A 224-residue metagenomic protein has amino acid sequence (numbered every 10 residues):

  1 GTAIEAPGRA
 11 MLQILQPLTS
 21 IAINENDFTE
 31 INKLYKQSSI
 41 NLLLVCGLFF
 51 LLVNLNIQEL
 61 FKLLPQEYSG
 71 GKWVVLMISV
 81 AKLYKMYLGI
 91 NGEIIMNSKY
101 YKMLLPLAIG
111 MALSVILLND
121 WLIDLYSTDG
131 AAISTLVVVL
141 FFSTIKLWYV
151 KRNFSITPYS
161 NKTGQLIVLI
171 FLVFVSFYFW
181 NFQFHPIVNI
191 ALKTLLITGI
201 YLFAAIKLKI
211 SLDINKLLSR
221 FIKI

Functional and structural regions predicted by a protein language model:
G1-S39, G92-N97: Helix-loop junctions and terminal segments of transmembrane helices in multi-pass membrane transport/translocation
E5, R9-Q13, W73-K99, M103-I123 (+2 more regions): Short runs within selected transmembrane alpha-helices of multi-pass transporters and secretion channels
T19, D27-N56, K72-V75: Interfacial transmembrane-helix starts/ends
I40-L48, V80, P106, G110 (+1 more regions): Hydrophobic alpha-helical transmembrane segments of multipass membrane transporters and ion channels, focusing on
L52-L83, G89: Interfacial segments at transmembrane-helix termini and the short loops linking adjacent helices
G70-V74, A131, P158, K162-L166 (+2 more regions): Residue-level signature of transmembrane alpha-helical entry/exit and packing/kink sites in multi-pass membrane
I116-D120, F171-H185: Hydrophobic alpha-helical transmembrane segments in multi-pass integral membrane proteins
Y178-I224: Membrane-proximal transmembrane or re-entrant/amphipathic helices at the cytosolic face
